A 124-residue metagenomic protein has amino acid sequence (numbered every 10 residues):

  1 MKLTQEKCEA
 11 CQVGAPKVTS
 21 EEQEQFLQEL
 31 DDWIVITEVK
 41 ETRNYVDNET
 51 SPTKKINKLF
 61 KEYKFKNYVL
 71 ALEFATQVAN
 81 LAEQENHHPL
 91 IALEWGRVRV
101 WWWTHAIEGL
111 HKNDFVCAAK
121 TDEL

Functional and structural regions predicted by a protein language model:
M1-L124: Long, contiguous binding/interaction regions
